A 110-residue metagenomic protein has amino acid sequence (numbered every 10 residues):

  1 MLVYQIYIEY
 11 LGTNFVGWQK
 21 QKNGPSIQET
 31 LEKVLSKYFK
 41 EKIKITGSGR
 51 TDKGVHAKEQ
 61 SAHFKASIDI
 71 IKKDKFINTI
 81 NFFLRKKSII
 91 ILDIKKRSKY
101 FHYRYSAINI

Functional and structural regions predicted by a protein language model:
M1-I110: Structured-RNA-binding interfaces characteristic of tRNA pseudouridine synthases
